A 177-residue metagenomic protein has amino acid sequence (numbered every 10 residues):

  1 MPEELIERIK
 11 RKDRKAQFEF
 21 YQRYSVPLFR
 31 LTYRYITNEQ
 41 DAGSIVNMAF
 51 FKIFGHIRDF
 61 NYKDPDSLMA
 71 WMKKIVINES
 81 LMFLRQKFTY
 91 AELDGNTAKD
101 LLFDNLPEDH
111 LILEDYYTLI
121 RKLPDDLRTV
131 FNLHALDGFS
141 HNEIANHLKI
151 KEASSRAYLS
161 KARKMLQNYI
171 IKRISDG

Functional and structural regions predicted by a protein language model:
P2, F18-Y21, F29, E39-H56: Conserved RNAP core-binding helix
P2, M82, T89-L113: Internal acidic/polar
I6-R30: A short, charge-rich alpha-helical start-of-domain segment used by transcription regulators
K10-R11, N47-P65, K87-F88: Sigma70-family region 2
R23-V26, N132-F139, L159: Short helix-capping/turn signature of helix-turn-helix
R30, S44-F51, D66-N78: Structural recognition of an alpha-helix C-terminal capping motif at a helix-to-coil junction
D59, K74-L93: Arg/Lys-rich amphipathic alpha helix in sigma70-family domain 2
L81, L127, L136, N142 (+1 more regions): DNA-recognition helix of helix-turn-helix
